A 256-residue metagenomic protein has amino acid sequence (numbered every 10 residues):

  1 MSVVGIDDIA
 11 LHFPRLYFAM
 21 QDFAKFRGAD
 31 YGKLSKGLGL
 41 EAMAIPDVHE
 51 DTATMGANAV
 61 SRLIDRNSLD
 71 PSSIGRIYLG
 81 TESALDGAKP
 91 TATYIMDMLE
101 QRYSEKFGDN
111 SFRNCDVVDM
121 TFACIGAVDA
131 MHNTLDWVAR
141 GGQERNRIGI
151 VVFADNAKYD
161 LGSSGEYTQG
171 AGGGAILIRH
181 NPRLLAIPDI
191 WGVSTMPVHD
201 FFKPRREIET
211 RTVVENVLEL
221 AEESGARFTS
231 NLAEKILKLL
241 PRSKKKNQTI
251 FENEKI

Functional and structural regions predicted by a protein language model:
M1-E50, E166-K255: Condensing-enzyme catalytic core mediating Claisen C-C bond formation in acyl metabolism
V3-G5, R76, R147-V151: Short glycine-aspartate micro-motif
I6, L34, L63, I74-I77 (+2 more regions): Buried hydrophobic positions in well-ordered alpha/beta secondary-structure cores of metabolic enzymes
H12, G80-D86, T121-A127, V152-Y159 (+1 more regions): Acidic, glycine-rich active-site loops and adjacent beta-strand->loop/helix elements that engage anionic groups
A29-D30, T52-N67, M98, I256: Short, well-ordered amphipathic alpha-helical segments that serve as non-catalytic structural scaffolds within diverse
G32-T54, A84-I148: Conserved catalytic cysteine-centered active-site region of acyl-thioester-dependent Claisen-condensing enzymes
S72-G80, I256: Short glycine-rich phosphate-binding loop at a beta-alpha junction
A139-I176, N181-P182: Flexible, glycine-rich active-site loops centered on histidine and acidic residues that chelate a metal or position
